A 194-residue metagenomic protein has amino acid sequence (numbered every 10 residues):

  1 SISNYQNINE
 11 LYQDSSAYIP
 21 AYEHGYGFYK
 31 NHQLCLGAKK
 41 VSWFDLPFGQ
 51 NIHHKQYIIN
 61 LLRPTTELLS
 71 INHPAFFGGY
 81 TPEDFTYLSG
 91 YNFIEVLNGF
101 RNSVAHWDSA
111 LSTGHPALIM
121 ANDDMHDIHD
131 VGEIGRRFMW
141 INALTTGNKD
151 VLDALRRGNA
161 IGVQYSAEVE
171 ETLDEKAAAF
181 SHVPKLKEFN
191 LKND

Functional and structural regions predicted by a protein language model:
S1-N72, G79-P82, Y87-S89, E95-D130 (+1 more regions): A metal-dependent hydrolase metal-coordination microenvironment
G114-A117, M125-D194: C-terminal functional module detector
